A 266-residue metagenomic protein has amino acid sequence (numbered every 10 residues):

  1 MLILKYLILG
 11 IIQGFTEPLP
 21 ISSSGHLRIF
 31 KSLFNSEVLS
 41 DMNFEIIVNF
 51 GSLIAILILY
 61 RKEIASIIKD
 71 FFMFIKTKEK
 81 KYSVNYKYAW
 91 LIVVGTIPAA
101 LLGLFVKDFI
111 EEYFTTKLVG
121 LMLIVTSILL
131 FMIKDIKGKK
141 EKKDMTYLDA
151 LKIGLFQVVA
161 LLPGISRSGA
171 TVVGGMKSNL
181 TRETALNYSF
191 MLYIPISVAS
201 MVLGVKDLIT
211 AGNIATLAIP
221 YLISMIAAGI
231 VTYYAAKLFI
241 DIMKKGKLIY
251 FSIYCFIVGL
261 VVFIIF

Functional and structural regions predicted by a protein language model:
M1-F266: Multi-pass membrane proteins that catalyze or facilitate reactions on polyprenyl-/lipid-phosphate substrates and their
